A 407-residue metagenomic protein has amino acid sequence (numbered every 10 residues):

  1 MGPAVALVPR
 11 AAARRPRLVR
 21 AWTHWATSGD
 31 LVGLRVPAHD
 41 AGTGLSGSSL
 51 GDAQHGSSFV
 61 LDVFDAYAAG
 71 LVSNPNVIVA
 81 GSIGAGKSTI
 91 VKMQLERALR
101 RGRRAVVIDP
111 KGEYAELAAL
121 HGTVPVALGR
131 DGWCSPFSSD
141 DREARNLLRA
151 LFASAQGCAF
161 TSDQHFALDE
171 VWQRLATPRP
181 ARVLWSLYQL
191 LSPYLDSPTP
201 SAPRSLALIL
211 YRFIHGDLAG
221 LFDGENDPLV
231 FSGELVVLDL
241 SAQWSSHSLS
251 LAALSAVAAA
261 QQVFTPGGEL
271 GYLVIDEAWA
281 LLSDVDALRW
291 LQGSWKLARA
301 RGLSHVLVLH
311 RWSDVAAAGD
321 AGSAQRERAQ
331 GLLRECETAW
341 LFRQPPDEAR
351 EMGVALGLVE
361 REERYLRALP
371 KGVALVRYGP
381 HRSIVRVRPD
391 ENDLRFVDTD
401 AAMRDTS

Functional and structural regions predicted by a protein language model:
M1-N76, N392, R404: Basic- and hydrophobic-enriched, low-structure N-terminal and domain-boundary segments that flank ATP-binding catalytic
G33-H55, G112, A119-T123, P136-L303 (+2 more regions): P-loop NTPase motor domains
S46-G129, V376: Glycine-rich phosphate-binding loop of nucleotide-binding enzymes
S49, V60, I78, V106-V107 (+7 more regions): Structured core elements
D65, V72-A85, V91-L95, I108 (+2 more regions): Conserved P-loop NTPase motor cores
A68-A69, G86, E113-L117, C134 (+8 more regions): Flexible loop/turn segments at secondary-structure boundaries
I78, D131-D140: A short, charged helix-loop
L147-R182, S186, D320-S407: P-loop NTPase motor core of the ASCE superfamily
